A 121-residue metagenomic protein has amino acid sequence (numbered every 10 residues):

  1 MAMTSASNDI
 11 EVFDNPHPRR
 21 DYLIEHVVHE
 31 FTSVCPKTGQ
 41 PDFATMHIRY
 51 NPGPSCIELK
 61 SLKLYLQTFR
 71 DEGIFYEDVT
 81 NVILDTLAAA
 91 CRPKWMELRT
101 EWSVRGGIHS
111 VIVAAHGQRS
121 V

Functional and structural regions predicted by a protein language model:
M1-V121: N-terminal intrinsically disordered, cationic/polar leader segments that include organellar targeting peptides
